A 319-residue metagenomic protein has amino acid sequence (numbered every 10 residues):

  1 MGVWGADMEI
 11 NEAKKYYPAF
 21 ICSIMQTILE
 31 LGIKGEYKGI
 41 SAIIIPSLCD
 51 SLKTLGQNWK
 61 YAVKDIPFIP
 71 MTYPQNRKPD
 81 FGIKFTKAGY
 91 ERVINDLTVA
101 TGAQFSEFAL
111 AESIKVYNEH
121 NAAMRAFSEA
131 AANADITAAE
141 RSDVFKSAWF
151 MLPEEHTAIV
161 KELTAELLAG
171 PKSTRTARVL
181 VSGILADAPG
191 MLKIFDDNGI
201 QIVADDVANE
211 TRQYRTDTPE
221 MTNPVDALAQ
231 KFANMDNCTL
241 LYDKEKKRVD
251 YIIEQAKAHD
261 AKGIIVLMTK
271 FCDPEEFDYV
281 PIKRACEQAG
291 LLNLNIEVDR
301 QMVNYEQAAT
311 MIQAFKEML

Functional and structural regions predicted by a protein language model:
M1-E107, A204, A208-N209, Q213-L319: Trp/Phe/Arg-rich N-terminal binding region typifying the photolyase-homology
K87, E91, N95-R215, L241 (+1 more regions): A charged, amphipathic alpha-helical module
